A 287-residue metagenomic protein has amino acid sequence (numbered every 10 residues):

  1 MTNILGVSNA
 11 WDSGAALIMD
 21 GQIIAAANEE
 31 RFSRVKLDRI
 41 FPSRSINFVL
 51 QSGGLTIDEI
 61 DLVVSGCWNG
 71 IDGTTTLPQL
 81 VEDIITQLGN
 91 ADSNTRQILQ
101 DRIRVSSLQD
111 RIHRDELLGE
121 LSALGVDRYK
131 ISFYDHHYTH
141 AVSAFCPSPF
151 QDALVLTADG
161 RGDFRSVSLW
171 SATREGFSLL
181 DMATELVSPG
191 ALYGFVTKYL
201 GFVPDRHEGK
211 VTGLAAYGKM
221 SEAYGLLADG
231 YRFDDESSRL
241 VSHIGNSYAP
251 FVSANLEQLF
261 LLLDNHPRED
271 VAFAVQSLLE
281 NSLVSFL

Functional and structural regions predicted by a protein language model:
M1-L287: Short acidic/glycine-rich loops and adjacent helix/strand connectors that line catalytic pockets where negatively
